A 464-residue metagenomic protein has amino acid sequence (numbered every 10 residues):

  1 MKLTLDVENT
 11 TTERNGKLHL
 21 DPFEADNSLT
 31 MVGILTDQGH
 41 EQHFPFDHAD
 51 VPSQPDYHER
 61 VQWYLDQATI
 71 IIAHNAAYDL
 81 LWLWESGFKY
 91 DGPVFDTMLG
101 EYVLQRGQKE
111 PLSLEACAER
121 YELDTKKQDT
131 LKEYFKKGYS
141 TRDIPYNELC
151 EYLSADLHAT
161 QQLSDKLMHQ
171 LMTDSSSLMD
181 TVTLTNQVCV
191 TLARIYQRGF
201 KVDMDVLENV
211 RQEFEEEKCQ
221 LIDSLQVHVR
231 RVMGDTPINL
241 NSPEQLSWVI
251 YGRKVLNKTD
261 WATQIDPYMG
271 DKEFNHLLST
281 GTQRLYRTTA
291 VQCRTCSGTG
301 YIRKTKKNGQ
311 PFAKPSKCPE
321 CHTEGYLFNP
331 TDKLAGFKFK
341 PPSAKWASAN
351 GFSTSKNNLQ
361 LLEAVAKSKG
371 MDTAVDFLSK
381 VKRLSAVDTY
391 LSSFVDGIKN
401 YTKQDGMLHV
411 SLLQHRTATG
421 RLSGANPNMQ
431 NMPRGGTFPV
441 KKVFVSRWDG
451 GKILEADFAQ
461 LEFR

Functional and structural regions predicted by a protein language model:
M1-E8, E13-K17, N27, M31-H40 (+6 more regions): Conserved "right-hand" nucleotidyltransferase catalytic core of DNA-directed polymerases
K17-D21, R60: Short secondary-structure capping/turn segments at boundaries of alpha-helices and beta-strands
A25-L29, I34-M172: Active-site-proximal helix-loop-helix substrate-binding element of RNase H-like nuclease domains
T69-A76, T236-N239, D457: Short glycine-rich phosphate-binding loop at a beta-alpha junction
